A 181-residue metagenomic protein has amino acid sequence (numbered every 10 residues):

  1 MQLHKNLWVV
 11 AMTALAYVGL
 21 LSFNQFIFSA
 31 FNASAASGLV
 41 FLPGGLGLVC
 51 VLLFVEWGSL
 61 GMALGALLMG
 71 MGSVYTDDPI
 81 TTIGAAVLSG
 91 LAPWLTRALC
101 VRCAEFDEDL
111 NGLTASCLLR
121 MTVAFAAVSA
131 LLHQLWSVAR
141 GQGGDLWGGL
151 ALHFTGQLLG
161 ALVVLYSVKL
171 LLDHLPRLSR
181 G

Functional and structural regions predicted by a protein language model:
Q2-N32, G47-L53, W57, G61-G141 (+3 more regions): Short helix-perturbing small/polar motifs within transmembrane alpha-helices
G19, P43-G44, T155: Intrinsically disordered, low-complexity regions enriched in small/polar residues
A33-S37, I80-G84, D145-T155: Non-cytosolic membrane-interface motifs at loop->transmembrane helix junctions
G38-L46: Hydrophobic alpha-helical segments embedded in the membrane of multi-pass proteins
V40-F41, L52, F154: Hydrophobic transmembrane-helix microenvironments that flank and shape a buried ionizable site
F154-V163: Hydrophobic transmembrane alpha-helical segments of multi-pass transport and channel proteins
